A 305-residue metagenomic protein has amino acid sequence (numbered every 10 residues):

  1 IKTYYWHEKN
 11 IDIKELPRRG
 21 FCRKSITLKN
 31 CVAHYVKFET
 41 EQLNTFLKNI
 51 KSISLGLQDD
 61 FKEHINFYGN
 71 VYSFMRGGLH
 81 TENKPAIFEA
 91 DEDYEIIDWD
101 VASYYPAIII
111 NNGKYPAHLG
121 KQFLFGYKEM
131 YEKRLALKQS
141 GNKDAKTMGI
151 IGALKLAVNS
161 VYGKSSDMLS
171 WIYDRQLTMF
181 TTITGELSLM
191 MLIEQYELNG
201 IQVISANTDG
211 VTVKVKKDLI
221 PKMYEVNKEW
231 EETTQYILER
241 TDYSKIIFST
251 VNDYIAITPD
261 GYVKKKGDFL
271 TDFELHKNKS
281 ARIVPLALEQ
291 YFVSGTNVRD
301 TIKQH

Functional and structural regions predicted by a protein language model:
I1-S103, A107, L187, M191-E231 (+6 more regions): Conserved "right-hand" nucleotidyltransferase catalytic core of DNA-directed polymerases
E82-N83, Y105-I110, P116-H118, S166 (+1 more regions): Short helix/loop capping segments that flank catalytic or ligand/cofactor-binding pockets
Y94-E95, D144-M148, W171, R175-I183 (+1 more regions): Hydrophobic alpha-helical scaffolding
N111-P116, L219-M223, N227, D253-I257: Short secondary-structure boundary/capping segments
E129-I172: Active-site cores of enzymes that catalyze phosphoryl transfer or operate on phosphate-rich substrates
K155-Y162, Y173-I193: Conserved pre-motif C helix in the palm subdomain of viral-like polymerases
Y243-T258: Short, conserved secondary-structure transition motifs
R299-H305: Long, compositionally biased intrinsically disordered regions
